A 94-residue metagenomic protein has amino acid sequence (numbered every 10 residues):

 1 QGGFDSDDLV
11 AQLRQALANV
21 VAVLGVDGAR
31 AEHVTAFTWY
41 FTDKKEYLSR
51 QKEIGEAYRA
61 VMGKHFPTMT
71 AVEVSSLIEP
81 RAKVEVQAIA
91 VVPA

Functional and structural regions predicted by a protein language model:
Q1-A94: Short, polar/acidic, helix-capping and beta-turn segments at strand->helix junctions that line the mouths
